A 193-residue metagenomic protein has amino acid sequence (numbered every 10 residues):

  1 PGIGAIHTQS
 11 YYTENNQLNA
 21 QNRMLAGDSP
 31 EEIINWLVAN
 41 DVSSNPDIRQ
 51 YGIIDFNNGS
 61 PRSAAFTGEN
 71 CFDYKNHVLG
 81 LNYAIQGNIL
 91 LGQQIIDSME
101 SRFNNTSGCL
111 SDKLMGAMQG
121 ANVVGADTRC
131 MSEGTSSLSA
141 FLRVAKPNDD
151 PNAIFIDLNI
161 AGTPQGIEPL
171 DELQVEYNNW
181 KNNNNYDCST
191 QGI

Functional and structural regions predicted by a protein language model:
P1-I193: N-terminal nucleophile
